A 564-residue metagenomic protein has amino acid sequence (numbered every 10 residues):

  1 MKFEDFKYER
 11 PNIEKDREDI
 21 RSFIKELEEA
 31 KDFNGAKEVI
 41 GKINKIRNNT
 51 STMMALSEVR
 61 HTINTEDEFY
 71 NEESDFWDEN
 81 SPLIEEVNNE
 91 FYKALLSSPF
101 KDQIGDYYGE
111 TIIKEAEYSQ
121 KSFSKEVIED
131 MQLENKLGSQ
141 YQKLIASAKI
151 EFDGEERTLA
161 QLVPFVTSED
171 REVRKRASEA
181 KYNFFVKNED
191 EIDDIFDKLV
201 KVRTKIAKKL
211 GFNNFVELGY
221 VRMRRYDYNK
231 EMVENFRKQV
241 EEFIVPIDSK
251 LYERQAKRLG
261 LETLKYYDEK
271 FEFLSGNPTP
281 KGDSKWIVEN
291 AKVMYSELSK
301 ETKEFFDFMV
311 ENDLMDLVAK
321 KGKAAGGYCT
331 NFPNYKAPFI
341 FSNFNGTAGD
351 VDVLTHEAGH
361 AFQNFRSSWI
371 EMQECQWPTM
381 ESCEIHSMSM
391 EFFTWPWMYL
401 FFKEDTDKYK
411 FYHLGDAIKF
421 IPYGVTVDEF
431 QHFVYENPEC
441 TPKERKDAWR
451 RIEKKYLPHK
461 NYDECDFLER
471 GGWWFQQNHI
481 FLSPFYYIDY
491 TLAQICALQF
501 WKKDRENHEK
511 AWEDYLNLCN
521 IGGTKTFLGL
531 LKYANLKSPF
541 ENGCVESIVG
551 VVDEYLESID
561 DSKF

Functional and structural regions predicted by a protein language model:
M1-N277: A well-structured
F23-A30, V59, I63, I112-Y118 (+9 more regions): Conserved catalytic-core motifs characterized by acidic clusters
I113, E117, L354, F362 (+6 more regions): C-terminal, non-catalytic "cap/extension" segments appended to globular domains
F196-K208, F212-N213, L251-Q255, G359-W369 (+1 more regions): Long, well-ordered alpha-helical segments
E241-F243, S367, P378-D407, H413-G415 (+2 more regions): Post-HExxH zinc-binding segment in Zn-dependent metallohydrolases
L261-N290, Y412-F420, V425: Long, K/E/R/D-enriched contiguous segments that form extended
S275-Y335, T347-A348: Auxiliary, metal-adjacent structural segments of Zn-dependent hydrolase domains
S342-S367, E384-M388, F392, F430 (+1 more regions): Active-site recognition of the HExxH zinc-binding catalytic motif
